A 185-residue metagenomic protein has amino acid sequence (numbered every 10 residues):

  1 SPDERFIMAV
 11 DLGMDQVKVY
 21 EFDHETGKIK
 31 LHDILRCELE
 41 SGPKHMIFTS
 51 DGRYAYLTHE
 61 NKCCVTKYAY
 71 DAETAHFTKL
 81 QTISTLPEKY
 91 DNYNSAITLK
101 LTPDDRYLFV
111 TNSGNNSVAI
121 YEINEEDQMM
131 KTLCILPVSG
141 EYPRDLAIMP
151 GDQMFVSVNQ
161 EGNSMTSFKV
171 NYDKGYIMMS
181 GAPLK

Functional and structural regions predicted by a protein language model:
S1, A9-L12, T49, L57-E60 (+2 more regions): Conserved beta-strand positions in repeat-built beta-propeller and related beta-rich domains
S1-E25, L101, N115, P137 (+1 more regions): Structural preference for solvent-exposed beta-strand-turn elements and adjacent flexible terminal/loop segments within
S1-R5, C37-G52, T85-D105, S139-M154 (+1 more regions): Beta-rich, blade/repeat-based domains predominating in secreted/periplasmic proteins but also intracellular
D15-V17, C63-V65, N116-V118, N163-M165: Structural signal for beta-propeller blades
E21-K28, Y68-H76, Y121-Q128, F168-Y176: Short loop/turn segments immediately following beta-strands, especially the blade-tip and inter-blade linker loops
K30-R36, Q81-K89, K131-L136, M179-L184: A short beta-strand motif characteristic of beta-propeller blades
I34-P87: Acidic, glycine-rich loop-and-beta core segments that form the ion-binding/anion-interacting portion of active sites
A119-K169: C-terminal hydrophobic structural anchor segments that stabilize assembly/packing rather than catalytic chemistry
